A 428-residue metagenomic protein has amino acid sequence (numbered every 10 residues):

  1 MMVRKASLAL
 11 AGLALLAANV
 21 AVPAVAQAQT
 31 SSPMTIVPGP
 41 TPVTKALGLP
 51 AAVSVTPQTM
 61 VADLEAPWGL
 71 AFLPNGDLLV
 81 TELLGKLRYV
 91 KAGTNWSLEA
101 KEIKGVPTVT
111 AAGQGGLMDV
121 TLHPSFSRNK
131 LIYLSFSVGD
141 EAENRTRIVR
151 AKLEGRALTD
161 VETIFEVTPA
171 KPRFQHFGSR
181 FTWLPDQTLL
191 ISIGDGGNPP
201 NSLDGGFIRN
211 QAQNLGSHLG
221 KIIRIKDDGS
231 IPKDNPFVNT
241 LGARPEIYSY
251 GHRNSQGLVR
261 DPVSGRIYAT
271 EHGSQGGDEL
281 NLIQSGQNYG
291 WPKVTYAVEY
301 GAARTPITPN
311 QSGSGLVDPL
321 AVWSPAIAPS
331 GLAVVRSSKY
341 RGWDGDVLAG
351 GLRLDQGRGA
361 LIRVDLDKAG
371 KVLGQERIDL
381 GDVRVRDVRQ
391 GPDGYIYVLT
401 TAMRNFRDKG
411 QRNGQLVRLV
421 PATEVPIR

Functional and structural regions predicted by a protein language model:
M1-L10: Bacterial N-terminal signal peptides that target proteins for export
L16-V25: C-terminal segment of classical bacterial N-terminal signal peptides
Q27-N198, G257-R260, R266-G273, P325-K368 (+3 more regions): Acidic, Gly/Ser/Thr-rich repeat motifs that build Ca2+-stabilized beta-propeller blades
A100-G115, V161-F177, H218, D227-Y248 (+1 more regions): Surface-exposed loop and turn segments in beta-propeller and other repeat-based domains that flank or scaffold
R145, I208-A212, L219, G277 (+2 more regions): A detector of repeated loop/turn-to-beta-strand junctions in beta-rich toroidal repeat architectures
A243-E279, Q284: Repeat-solenoid scaffold signature
H252, G370-P392: Conserved blade-ending motifs and adjacent loop-strand segments that build the rim/top face of beta-propeller domains
